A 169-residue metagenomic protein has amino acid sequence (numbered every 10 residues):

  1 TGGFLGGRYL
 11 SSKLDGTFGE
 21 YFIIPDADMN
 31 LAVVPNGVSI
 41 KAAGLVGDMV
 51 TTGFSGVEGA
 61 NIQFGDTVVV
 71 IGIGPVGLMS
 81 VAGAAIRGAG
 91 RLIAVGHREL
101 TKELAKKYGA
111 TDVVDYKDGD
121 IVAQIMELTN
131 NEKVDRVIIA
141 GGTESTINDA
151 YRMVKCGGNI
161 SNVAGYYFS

Functional and structural regions predicted by a protein language model:
T1-N30: Glycine-rich phosphate/adenylate-binding loop and adjacent beta-alpha elements of nucleotide- or dinucleotide-binding
E20, A123, N148: Active-site phosphate/pyrophosphate- and oxyanion-stabilizing loops and adjacent acidic/basic residues in soluble
L31-G119, A123, I138, G157: Mid-domain Rossmann-like dinucleotide-binding core that forms the NAD(H)/NADP(H) cofactor-binding site
A89, T111, G141-S169: Glycine-rich phosphate-binding loop and adjacent beta-alpha segment of Rossmann(oid) nucleotide-cofactor-binding
Q124-V137: A short acidic, Gly/Pro-enriched loop at the edge of an enzyme's catalytic core that lines a small-molecule cofactor
